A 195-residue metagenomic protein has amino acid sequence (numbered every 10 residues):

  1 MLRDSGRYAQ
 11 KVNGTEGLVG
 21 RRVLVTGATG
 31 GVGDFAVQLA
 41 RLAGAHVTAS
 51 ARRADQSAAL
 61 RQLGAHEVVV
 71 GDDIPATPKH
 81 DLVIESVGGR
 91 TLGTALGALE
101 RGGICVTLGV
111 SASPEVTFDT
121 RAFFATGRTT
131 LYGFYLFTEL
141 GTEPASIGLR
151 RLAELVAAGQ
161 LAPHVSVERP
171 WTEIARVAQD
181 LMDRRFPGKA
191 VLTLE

Functional and structural regions predicted by a protein language model:
M1-D73: Mid-domain Rossmann-like dinucleotide-binding core that forms the NAD(H)/NADP(H) cofactor-binding site
S50-A54, G71, S86, G109 (+1 more regions): N-terminal Rossmann-fold cofactor-binding loop
A65, K79-H80, L161, I174: Local beta-strand N-terminus motif with an aromatic residue
E67-G71, E168-E173: Short acidic-hydrophobic, aromatic-tinged amphipathic segments that line or gate anion-handling sites
P75-V83: A short acidic, Gly/Pro-enriched loop at the edge of an enzyme's catalytic core that lines a small-molecule cofactor
V83-I84, V106: N-terminal Rossmann-like NAD(P) cofactor-binding module of classical short-chain dehydrogenase/reductase
R90-L161, L194-E195: Glycine-rich phosphate-binding loop and adjacent beta-alpha segment of Rossmann(oid) nucleotide-cofactor-binding
A153, Q160-V165, R176-E195: C-terminal capping/lid region of NAD(P)-dependent oxidoreductase domains
